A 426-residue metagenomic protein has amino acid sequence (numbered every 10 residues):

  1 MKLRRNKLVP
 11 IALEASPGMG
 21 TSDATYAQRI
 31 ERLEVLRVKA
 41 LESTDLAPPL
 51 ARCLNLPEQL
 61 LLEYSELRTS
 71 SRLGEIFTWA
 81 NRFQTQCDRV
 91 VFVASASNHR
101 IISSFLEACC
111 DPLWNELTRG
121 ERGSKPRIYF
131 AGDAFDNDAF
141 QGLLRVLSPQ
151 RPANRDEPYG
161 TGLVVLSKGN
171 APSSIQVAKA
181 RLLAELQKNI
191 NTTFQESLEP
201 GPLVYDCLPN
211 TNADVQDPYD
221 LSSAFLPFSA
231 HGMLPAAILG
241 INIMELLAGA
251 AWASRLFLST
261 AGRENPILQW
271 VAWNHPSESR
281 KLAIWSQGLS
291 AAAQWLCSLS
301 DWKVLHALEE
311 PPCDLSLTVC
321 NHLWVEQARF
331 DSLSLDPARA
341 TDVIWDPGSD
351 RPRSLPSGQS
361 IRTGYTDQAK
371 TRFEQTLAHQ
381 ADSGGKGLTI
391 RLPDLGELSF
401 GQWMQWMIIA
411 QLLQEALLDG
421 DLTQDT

Functional and structural regions predicted by a protein language model:
M1-N81, P347-S360, T376, L392 (+2 more regions): Extended, charge-enriched "interface" segments that sit outside catalytic cores
E66-T69, F130-D133, K168, P172 (+8 more regions): Hydrophobic alpha-helical scaffolding
R68-R82, R263-P276: A short, well-structured juxtamembrane/interface segment
F77-S259: Glycine-rich phosphate-binding loops that contact phosphosugars or nucleotide phosphates
L106-C110, R145-V146, A180-L182, W295-W302 (+3 more regions): Short, solvent-exposed amphipathic alpha-helical segments in soluble enzyme and RNA/protein-processing domains
K188-D342, G420-Q424: Active-site phosphate/pyrophosphate-binding segments
L308-S399: Helicase-primase coupling helices
L388-T426: C-terminal helical/tail subdomains of lipid-metabolizing enzymes
